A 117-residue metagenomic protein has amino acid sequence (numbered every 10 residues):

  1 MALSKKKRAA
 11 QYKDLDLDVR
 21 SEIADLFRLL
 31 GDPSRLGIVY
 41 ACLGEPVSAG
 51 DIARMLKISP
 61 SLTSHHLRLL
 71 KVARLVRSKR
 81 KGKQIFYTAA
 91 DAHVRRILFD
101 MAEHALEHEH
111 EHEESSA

Functional and structural regions predicted by a protein language model:
M1, I58-S61, L75: Intrinsic disorder/low-complexity segments
M1-E22, H93-A117: Amphipathic alpha-helical dimerization/coiled-coil segments that flank or bridge DNA-binding/regulatory modules
L17-S61, I85-H93: N-terminal helix-turn-helix DNA-binding core of bacterial DNA-binding proteins
G31, T63-H66, M101: Generic structural signal for conserved hydrophobic packing positions in ordered secondary structure
R54, H65, K71-V72: Alpha-helical residues within the helix-turn-helix
L69-L70, T88, H112, S116: Alpha-helical and His/Cys-centered functional microenvironments
K71-K81, T88: Beta-hairpin "wing" of winged helix-turn-helix
